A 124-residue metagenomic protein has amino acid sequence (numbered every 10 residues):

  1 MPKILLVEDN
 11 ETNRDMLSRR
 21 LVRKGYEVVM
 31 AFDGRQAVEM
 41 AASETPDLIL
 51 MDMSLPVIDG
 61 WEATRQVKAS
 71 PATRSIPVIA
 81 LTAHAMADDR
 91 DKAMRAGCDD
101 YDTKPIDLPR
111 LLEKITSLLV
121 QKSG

Functional and structural regions predicted by a protein language model:
E8: Conserved acidic carboxylate
D15-R23: Charged docking surfaces used in two-component/phosphorelay signaling
G25-F32, M40: Short hydrophobic/Thr-rich beta-strand motif most characteristic of the beta2 strand and flanking loop of CheY-like
E44-L50, L55: Active-site beta3 strand of CheY-like receiver
P56-V57, R74, M86, P105: The feature encodes the CheY-like receiver
I106-I115: C-terminal output helix
